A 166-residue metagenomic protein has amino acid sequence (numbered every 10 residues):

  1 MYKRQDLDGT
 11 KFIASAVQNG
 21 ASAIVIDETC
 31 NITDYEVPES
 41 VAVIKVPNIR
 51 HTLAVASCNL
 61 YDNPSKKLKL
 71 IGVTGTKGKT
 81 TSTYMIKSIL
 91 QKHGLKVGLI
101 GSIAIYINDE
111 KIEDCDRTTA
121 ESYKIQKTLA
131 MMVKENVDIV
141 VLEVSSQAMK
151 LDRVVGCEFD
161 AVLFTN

Functional and structural regions predicted by a protein language model:
M1-V55: N-terminal leader/targeting and accessory segments in enzymes
H51-N166: Phosphate-binding loop of NTP-binding sites
